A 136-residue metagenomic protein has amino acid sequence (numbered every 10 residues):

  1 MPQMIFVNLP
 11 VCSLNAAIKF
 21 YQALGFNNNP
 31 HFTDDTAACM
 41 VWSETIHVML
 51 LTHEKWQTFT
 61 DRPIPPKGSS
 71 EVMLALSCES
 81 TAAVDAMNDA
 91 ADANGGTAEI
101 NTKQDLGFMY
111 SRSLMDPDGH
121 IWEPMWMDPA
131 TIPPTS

Functional and structural regions predicted by a protein language model:
M1-I18, E71-L76, M127-S136: N-terminal beta-strand motif that seeds the catalytic metal site of vicinal oxygen chelate
P2, S43-T45, K67-E71: Short connector loops at helix/strand junctions that flank enzyme active sites, especially segments positioning acidic
M4, V11, I18, A37-M40 (+3 more regions): A structural feature recognizing the 12-helix transmembrane core of secondary solute carriers
N8-W56: Core segments of cupin and vicinal oxygen chelate
D35-A37, E71, M109: Short hydrophobic/aromatic beta-strand or adjacent loop that forms the aromatic wall/cage of a ligand/substrate-binding
F59-I64: Short beta-strand/turn micro-motifs at beta-sheet edges
M73-A91, G95-G96: Mid-chain, well-packed structural core segment of small domains
N88-S136: Vicinal oxygen chelate
